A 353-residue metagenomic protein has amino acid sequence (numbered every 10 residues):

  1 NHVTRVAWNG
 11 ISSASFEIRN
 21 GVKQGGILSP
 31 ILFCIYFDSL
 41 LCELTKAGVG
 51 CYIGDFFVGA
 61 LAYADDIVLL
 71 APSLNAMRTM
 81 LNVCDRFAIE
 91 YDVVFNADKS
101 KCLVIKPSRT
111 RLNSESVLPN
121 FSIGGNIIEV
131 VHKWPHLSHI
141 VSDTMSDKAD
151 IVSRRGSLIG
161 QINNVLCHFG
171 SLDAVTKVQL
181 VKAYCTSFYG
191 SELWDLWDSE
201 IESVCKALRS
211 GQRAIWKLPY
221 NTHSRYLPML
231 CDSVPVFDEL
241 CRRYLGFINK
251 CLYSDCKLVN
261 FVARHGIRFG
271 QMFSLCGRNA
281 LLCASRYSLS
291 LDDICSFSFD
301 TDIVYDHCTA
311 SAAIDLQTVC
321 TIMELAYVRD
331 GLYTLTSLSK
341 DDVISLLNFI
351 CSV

Functional and structural regions predicted by a protein language model:
N1-I35, V353: Conserved pre-catalytic core of RNA-dependent polymerases
G10, V94-H132: Short, conserved micro-motifs composed of acidic
A14, G59-A62, E129-K133: Short, flexible turn/loop "capping" segments at secondary-structure junctions
V22, A60-E90, K106-T110, S142-D147: Catalytic palm subdomain of template-directed nucleic-acid polymerases, centered on the conserved carboxylate motif
L32-A64, M77: Active-site palm subdomain of RNA-directed nucleic acid polymerases
A64, N96-K101, I105-S108, K133-V262: Non-catalytic, peripheral interaction segments enriched in hydrophobic/basic residues
S191, D195-L196, C251-V353: Charged boundary/loop elements
